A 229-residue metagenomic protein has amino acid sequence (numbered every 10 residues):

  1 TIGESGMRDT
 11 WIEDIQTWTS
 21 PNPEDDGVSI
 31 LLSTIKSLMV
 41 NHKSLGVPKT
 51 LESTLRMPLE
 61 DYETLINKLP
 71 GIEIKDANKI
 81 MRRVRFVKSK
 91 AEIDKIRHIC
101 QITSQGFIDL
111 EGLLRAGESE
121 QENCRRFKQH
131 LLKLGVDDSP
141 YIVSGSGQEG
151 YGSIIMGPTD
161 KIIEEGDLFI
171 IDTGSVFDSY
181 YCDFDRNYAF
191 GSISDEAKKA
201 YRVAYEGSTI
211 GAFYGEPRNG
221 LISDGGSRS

Functional and structural regions predicted by a protein language model:
T1-S229: Active-site neighborhoods and metal-handling regions in enzymes and metal-associated proteins
